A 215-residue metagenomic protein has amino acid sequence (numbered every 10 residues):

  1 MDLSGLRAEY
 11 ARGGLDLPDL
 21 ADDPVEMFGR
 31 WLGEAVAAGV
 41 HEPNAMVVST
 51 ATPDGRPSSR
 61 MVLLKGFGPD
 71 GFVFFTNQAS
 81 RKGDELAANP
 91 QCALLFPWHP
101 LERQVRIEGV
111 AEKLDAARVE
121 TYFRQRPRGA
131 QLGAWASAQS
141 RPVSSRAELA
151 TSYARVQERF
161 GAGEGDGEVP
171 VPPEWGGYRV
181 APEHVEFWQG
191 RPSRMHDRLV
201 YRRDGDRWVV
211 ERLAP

Functional and structural regions predicted by a protein language model:
M1-P215: Binding-site signature for planar aromatic cofactors or substrates
